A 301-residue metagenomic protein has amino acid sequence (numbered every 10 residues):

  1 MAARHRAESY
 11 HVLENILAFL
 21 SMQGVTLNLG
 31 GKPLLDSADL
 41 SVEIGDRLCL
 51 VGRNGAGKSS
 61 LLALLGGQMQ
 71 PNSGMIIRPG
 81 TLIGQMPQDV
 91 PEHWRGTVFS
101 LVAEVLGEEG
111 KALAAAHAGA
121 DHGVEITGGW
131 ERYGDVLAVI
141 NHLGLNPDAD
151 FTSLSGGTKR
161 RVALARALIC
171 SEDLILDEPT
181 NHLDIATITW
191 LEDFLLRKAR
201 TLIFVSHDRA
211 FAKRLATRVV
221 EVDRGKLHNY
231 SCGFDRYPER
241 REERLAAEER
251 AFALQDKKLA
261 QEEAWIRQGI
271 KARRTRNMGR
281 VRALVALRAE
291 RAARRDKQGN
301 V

Functional and structural regions predicted by a protein language model:
A3-F252: ABC ATP-binding cassette signature C-motif
R240-R273, N277-A283, L287-R294: Intracellular alpha-helical coupling/juxtamembrane segments of multi-pass membrane proteins
K297-V301: Flexible loop/N-cap segments at domain edges
